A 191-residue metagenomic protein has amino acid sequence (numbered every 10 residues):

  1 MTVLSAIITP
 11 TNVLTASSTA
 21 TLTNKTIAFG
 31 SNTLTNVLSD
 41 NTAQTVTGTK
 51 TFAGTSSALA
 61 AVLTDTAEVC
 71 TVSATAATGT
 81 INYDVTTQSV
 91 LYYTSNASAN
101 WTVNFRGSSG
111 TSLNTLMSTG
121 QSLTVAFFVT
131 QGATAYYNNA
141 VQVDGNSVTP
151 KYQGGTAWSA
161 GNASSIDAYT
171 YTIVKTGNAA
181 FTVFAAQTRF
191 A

Functional and structural regions predicted by a protein language model:
M1, A74, L91, Q187-A191: A composition-driven signal for long, intrinsically disordered, charge-rich low-complexity tracts
M1-T86: Intrinsic low-complexity, repeat-rich intrinsically disordered segments enriched in small/flexible residues
I8, N12, N96-A191: Acidic, glycine/polar-enriched metal-coordinating patches/loops that mediate binding to polyanionic ligands
T21-N24, T45, V90, T124-A126 (+1 more regions): Generic detector of isolated residues embedded in canonical secondary-structure elements
G48, G79, S89, V148 (+1 more regions): A general marker of short, structured functional hotspots
T87-Y93: Short carbohydrate-recognition loop motifs
